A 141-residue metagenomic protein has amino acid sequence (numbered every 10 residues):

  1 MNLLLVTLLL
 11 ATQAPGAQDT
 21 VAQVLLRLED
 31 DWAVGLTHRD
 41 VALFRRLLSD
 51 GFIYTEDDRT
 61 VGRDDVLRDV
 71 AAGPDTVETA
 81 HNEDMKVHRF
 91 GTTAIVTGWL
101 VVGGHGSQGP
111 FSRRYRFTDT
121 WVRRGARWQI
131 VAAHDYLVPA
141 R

Functional and structural regions predicted by a protein language model:
M1-T7: Sec-dependent signal peptide recognition, specifically the positively charged N-region followed immediately by
L9, P15-R141: A beta-strand edge to alpha-helix "cap/lid" segment located at domain peripheries
